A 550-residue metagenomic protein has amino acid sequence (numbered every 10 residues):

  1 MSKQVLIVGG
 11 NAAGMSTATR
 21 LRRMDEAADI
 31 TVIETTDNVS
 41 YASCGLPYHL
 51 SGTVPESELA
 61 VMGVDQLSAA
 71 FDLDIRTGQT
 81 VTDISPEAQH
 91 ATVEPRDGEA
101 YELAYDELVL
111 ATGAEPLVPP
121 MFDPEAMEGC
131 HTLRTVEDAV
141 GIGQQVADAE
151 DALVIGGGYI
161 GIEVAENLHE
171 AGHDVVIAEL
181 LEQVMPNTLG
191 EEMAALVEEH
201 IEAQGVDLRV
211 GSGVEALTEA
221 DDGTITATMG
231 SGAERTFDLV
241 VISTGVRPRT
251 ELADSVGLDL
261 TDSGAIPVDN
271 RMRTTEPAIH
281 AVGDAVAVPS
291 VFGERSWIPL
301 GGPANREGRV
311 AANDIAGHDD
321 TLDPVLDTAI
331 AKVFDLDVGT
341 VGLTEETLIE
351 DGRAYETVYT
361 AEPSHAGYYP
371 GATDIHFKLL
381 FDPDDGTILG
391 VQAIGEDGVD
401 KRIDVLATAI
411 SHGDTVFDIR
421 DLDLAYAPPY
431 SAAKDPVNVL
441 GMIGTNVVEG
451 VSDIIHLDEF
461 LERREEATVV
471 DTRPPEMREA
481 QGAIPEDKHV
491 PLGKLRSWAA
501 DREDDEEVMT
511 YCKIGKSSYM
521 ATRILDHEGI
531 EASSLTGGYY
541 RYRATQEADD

Functional and structural regions predicted by a protein language model:
S2-I75, A165-L189, K401-I410, Y426-Y430: Beta1-alpha1 glycine-rich phosphate/pyrophosphate-binding loop at the start of Rossmann-like nucleotide-binding domains
S2-Q4, G10, R23, A285-D397 (+2 more regions): Mid-to-C-terminal Rossmann-like scaffold of FAD/NAD(P)H-dependent oxidoreductases
G9-A12, T35, R134-T135, I155-I160 (+1 more regions): Glycine-rich Rossmann-fold phosphate-binding loop(s) that bind the pyrophosphate of adenine dinucleotide cofactors
A27-D29, A70-G98, E102-L103, A171-V268: A Rossmann-like FAD-binding core segment of flavoenzymes
A60, D151-L153, Y159-L217, L300-A304 (+2 more regions): Rossmann-like dinucleotide-binding cores of NAD(P)H-dependent redox enzymes
T112-A171, V268-N270, K488-A499, T536-G537: Glycine-rich dinucleotide-binding loop and its adjacent helix/turn
A126-A149, G223-T226, E234-N313, V405 (+1 more regions): FAD-site-proximal beta/loop scaffold in flavoenzymes
F417-P428, A432-D435, V439-D458, R463-T468 (+2 more regions): Rhodanese-like catalytic fold shared by cysteine-dependent sulfurtransferases and DSP/PTP-type phosphatases
